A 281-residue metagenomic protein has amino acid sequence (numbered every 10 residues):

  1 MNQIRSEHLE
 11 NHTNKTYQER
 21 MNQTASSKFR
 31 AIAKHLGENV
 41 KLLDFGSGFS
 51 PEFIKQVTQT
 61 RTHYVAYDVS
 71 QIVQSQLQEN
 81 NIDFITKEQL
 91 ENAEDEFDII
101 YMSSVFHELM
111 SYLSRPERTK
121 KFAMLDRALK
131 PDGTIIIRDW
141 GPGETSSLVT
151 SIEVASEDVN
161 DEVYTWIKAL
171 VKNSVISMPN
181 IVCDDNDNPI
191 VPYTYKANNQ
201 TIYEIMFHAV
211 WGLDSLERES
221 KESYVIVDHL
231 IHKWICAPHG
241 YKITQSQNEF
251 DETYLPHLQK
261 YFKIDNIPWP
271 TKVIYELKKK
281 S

Functional and structural regions predicted by a protein language model:
M1-H35: Class I SAM-dependent methyltransferase Rossmann-like catalytic core, especially the SAM/SAH-binding loop
L43-E91: Class I SAM-dependent methyltransferase SAM/SAH-binding core
Y101: A conserved beta-strand element that flanks and buttresses the S-adenosyl-L-methionine
L109-M124: A short, conserved alpha-helix within the catalytic core of class I
L129-I135: Short glycine-dipeptide loop
I136-N199: Conserved class I S-adenosyl-L-methionine
K221-H239: Short alpha-helix
Q259-S281: Core SAM-dependent methyltransferase catalytic element
